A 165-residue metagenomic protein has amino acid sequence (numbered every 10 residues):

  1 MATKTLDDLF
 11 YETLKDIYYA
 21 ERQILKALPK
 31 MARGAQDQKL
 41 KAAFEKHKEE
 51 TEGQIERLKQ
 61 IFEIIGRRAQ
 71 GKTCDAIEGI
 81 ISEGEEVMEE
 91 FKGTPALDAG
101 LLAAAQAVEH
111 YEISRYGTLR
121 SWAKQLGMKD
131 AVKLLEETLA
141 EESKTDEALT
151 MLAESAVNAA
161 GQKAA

Functional and structural regions predicted by a protein language model:
M1-A165: Amphipathic alpha-helical hairpins
